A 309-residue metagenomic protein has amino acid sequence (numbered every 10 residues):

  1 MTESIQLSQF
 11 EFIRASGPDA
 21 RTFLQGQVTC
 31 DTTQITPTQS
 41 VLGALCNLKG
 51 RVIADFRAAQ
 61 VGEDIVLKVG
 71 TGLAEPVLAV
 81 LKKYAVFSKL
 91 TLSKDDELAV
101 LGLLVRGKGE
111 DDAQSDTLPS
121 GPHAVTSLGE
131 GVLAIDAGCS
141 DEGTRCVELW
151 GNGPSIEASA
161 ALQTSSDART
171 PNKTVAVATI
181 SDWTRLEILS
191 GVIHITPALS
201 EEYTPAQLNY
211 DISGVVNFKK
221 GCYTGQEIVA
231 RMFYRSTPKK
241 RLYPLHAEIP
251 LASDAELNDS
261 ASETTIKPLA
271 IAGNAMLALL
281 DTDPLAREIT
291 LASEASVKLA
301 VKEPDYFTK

Functional and structural regions predicted by a protein language model:
M1-D55, A59-G62: Acidic, proline/glycine-enriched N-terminal capping motif
E3-I5, E11-R14, R57-D167, P171-S190: Acidic, low-complexity central loop/insert segments
R14-A20, L104-G107, H246-A252: Short, surface-exposed ligand-recognition loops at beta-strand->loop->(often short) alpha-helix junctions that present
G17, L67, V105, G225 (+1 more regions): Residue-level signal for inorganic ion chemistry
Q25-T33, E75, A79-F87, Y234: Short, intrinsically disordered, mixed-charge
V41-D55, A85-V86, T126-I135, V229 (+1 more regions): Short amphipathic beta-strand starts and helix->beta connectors
W150-L162, P171-R241: Anionic-ligand-binding alpha/beta catalytic cores of soluble enzymes and soluble regulatory domains that recognize
L208-V215, A230-K309: Glycine-rich, small/acidic residue-mixed loop/short-helix segments
